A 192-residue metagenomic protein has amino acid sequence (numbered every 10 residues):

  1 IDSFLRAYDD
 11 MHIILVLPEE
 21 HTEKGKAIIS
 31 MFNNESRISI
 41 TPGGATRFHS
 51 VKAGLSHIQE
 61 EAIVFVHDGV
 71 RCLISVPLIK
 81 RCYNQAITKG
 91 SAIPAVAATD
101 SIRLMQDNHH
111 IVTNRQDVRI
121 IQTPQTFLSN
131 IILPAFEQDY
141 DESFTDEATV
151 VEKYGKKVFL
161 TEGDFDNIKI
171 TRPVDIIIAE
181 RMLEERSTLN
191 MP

Functional and structural regions predicted by a protein language model:
I1-E61, D139: Conserved N-terminal catalytic core of the sugar/cofactor nucleotidyltransferase
Y8, N33-E35, A86-T88, R115 (+1 more regions): Short, well-ordered coil/turn elements that cap or connect secondary structure elements
I14, R71, S91-I93, H110 (+3 more regions): A residue-level structural signature of the nucleotidyltransferase/glycosyltransferase Rossmann-like core
V16, R103-Q106, T161, K169-T171: Short beta-strand-to-turn element immediately C-terminal to the catalytic PLP-Schiff-base lysine in fold type I
G25-I29, C82, I132, A179: Hydrophobic packing residues within well-ordered alpha-helices of enzyme cores
S39, T46-M105, Q122: Conserved beta-loop-beta/alpha segment of the NTase-like Rossmann-fold superfamily that binds/positions NTPs
S101-F127: Short, flexible, basic/aromatic active-site loop/helix in glycosyltransferases
R119-P192: Conserved alpha/beta core of the MobA/IspD/sugar-nucleotide pyrophosphorylase nucleotidyltransferase superfamily
